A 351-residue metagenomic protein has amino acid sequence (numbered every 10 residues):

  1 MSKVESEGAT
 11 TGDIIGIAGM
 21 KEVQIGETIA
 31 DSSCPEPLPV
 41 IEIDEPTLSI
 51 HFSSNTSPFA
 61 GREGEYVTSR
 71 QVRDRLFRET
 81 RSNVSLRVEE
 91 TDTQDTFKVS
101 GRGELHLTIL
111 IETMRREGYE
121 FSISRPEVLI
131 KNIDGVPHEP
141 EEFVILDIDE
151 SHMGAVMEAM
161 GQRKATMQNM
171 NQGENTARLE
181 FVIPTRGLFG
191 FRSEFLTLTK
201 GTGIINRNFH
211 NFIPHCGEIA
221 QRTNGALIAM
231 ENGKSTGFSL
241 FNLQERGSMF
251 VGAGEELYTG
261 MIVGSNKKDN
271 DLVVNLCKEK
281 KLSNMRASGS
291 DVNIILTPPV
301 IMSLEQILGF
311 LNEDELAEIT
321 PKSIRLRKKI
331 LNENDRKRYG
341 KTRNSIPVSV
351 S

Functional and structural regions predicted by a protein language model:
M1-S351: Accessory interaction regions appended to the cores of large information-processing enzymes
